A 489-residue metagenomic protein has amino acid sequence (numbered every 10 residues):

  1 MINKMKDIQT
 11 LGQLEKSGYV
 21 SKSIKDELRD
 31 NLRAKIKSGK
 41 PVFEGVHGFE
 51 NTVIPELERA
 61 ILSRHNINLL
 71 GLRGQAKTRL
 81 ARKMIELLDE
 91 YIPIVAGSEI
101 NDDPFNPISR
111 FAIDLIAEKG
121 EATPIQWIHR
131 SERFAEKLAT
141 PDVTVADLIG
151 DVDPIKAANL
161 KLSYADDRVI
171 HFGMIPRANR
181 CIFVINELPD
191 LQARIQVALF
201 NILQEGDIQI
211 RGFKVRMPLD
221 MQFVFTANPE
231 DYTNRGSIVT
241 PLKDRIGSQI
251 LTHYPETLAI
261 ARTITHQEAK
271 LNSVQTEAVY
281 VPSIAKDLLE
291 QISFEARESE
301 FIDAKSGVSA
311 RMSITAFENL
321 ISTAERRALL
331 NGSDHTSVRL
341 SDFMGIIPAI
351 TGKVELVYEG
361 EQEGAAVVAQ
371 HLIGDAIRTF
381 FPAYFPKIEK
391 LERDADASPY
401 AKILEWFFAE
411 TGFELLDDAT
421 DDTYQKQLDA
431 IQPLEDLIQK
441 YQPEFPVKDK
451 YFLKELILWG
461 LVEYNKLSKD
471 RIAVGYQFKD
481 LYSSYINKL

Functional and structural regions predicted by a protein language model:
I2-F43, D142-V145: Charged, amphipathic alpha-helical linker segments immediately N-terminal to NTP-binding catalytic cores
N3, S17-N31, N159, T233-S237 (+4 more regions): Conserved C-terminal "switch" segment of AAA+ ATPases
D26-R73, D153, D167, L289: Pre-Walker A (pre-P-loop) alpha-helix and adjacent loop at the N terminus of AAA/AAA+ ATPase modules, a conserved
S63-I67, F294-I302, I314-H335, A349 (+1 more regions): AAA+ ATPase "lid" subdomain C-terminal helix
K77: Conserved lysine of the Walker
L80, M84: Hydrophobic positions on the alpha1 helix immediately C-terminal to the Walker A/P-loop
L88-Q126, S131-H171, N179-T276, S322-N331: Canonical AAA+ ATPase core
K305, E325-L489: C-terminal engagement/docking regions of AAA+ P-loop ATPases
